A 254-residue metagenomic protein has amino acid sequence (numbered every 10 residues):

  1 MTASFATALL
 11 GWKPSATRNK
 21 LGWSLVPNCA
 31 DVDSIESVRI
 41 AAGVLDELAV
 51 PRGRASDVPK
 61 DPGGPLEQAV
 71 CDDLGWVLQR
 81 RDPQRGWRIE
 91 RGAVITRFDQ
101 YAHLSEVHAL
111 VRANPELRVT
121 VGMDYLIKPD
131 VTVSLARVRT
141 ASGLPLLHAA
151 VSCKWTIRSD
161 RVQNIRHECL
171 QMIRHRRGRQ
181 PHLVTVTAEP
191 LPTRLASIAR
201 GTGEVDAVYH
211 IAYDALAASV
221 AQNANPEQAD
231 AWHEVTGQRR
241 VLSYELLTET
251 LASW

Functional and structural regions predicted by a protein language model:
M1-K60, G64, C71-I89, H175-W254: C-terminal tail/extension regions appended to the core domain(s) of diverse proteins
V50-P51, L144-S152: Glycine-rich, often proline-containing surface loops adjacent to acidic residues and nearby aromatics that form
S56-P59, V151-S159: Surface-exposed cleft-lining segments at the edges of enzyme active sites
P62-V70, M123-P129, R158-V162: Phosphate/oxyanion-binding active-site loops and adjacent basic polyanion-contact surfaces
E90-T140: Active-site metal-binding core of divalent-cation-utilizing nuclease and nuclease-like domains
V131-V133, H148-C153, I165: Conserved catalytic cores of phosphodiester-cleaving nucleases, focusing on short active-site segments
S142, T156-H167, T193-A196: Active-site-adjacent loop/helix micro-motif of nuclease/hydrolase catalytic cores
